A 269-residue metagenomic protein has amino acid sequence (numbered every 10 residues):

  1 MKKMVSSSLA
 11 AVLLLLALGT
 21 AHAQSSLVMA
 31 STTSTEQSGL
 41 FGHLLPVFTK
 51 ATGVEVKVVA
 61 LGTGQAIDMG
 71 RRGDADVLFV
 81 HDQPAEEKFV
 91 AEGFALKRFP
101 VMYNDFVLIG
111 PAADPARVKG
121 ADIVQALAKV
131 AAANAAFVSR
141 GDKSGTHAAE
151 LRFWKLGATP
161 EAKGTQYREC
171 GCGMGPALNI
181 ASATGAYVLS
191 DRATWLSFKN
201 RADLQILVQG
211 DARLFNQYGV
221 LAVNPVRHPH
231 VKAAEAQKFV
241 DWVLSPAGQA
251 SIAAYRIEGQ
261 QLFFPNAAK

Functional and structural regions predicted by a protein language model:
M1-A10: Bacterial N-terminal signal peptides that target proteins for export
K2-K3, L15, A116-K119: Short N-terminal or domain-adjacent regulatory/targeting segments
L9-L14, L18: Hydrophobic helical h-region of N-terminal Sec-dependent signal peptides in bacterial secretory/periplasmic proteins
G19-A23: Sec/Tat signal peptide C-region and signal peptidase I cleavage site
Q24-V59, G64, D68-D74, D82-Q83 (+3 more regions): Exported/periplasmic ABC-transporter solute-binding proteins
D76-V77, L96-L108: Short, glycine-/small- and polar/acidic-enriched structural segments that line small-molecule recognition paths
F89-K97: Hydrophobic/aromatic-rich structural module bridging two neighboring secondary-structure elements via a short loop
